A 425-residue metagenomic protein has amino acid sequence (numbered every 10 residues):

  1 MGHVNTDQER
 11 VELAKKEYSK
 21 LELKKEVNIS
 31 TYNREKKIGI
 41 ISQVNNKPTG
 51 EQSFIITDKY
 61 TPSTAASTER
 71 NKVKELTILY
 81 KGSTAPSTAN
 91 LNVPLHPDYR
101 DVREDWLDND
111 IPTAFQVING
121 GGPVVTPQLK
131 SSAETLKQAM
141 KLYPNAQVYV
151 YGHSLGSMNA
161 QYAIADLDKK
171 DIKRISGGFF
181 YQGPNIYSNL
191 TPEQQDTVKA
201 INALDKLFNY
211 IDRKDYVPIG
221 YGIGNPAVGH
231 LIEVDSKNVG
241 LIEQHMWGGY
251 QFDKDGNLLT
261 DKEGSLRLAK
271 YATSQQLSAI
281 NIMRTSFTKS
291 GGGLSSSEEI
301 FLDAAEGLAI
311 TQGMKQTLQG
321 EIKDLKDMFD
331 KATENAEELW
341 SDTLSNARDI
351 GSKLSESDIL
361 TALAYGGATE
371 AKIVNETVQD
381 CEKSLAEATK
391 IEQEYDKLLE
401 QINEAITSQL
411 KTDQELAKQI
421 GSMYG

Functional and structural regions predicted by a protein language model:
G2-N5, E22-Y151, D168-G177, Q182 (+2 more regions): A conserved cap/lid and substrate-binding interface adjacent to the catalytic center of lipid-processing enzymes
E9-Y18: Short Lys/Arg-enriched alpha/beta "domain-start" segment
L13, I78, D215: A residue-level signal for conserved active-site and pocket-lining positions in enzyme catalytic cores
G152-G156, A160: Gly/Ala-rich beta-loop-alpha elbow adjacent to hydrolase catalytic centers
N159-K169: Short glycine-enriched nucleophile-adjacent loop and the immediately C-terminal alpha-helix near the catalytic center
K169-G224: Cysteine-dependent PTP/DSP-like catalytic domain, specifically the C-terminal lobe
G224-G425: N-terminal secretion-targeting helices of virulence/extracellular proteins, encompassing both classical Sec signal
